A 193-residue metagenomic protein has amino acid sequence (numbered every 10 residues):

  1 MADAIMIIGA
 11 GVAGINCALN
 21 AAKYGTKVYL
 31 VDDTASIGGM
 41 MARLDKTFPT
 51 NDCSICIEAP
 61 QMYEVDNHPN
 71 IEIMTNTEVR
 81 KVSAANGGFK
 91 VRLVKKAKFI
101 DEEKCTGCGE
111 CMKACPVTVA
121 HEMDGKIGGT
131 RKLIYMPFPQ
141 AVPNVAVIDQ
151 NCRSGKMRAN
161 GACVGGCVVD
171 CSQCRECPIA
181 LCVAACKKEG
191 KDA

Functional and structural regions predicted by a protein language model:
M1-A13: Beta1/beta-strand and adjacent pyrophosphate-binding region of the FAD-binding site in flavoprotein oxidoreductases
G11-A13, S36, T106, E110: Residue-level detector of alpha-helix initiation sites
G14-C17, M40: Short glycine/serine/threonine-rich phosphate/pyrophosphate-binding segments that cradle anionic phosphate groups
N20-A21: Aromatic pocket-lining residues of Rossmann-like dinucleotide-binding sites
Y29: Conserved beta-strand positions in the Rossmann-like core of class I SAM-dependent methyltransferases
T34-P60, M74-K104, P116-G165, V169-A193: Non-heme iron-sulfur electron-transfer modules
N70-E72: Conserved beta-strand segments of alpha/beta enzyme cores
